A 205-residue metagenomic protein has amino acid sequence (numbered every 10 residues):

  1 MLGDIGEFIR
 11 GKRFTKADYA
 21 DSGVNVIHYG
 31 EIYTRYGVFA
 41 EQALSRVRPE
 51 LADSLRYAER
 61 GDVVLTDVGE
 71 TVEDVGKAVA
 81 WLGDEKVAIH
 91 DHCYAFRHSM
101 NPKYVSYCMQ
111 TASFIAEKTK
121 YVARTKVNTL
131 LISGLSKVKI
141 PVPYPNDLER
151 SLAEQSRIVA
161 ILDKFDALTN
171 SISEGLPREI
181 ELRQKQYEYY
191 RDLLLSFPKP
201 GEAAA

Functional and structural regions predicted by a protein language model:
M1-A205: Charged, alpha-helix-forming regions
